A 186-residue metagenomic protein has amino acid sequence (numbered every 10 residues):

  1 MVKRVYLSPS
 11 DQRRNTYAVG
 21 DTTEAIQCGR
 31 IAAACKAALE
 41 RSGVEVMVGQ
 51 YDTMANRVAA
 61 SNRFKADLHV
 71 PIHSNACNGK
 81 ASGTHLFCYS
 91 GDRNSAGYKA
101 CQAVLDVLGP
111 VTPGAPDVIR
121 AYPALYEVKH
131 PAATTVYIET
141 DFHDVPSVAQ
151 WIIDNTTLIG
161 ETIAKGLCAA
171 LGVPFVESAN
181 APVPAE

Functional and structural regions predicted by a protein language model:
V2-T84, Y89-S95, K99, P182-P184: Catalytic-core regions of hydrolytic enzymes
K3-P9, R14-Y17, H69-S74, N78-A81 (+1 more regions): Active-site-adjacent mobile loop/cap segments within catalytic or ligand-binding domains
C28, G97, C101, I152-G160: Short, charged, low-complexity patches
A33-V44, N62-A66, L105-P113, A164 (+1 more regions): Sec-exported extracytoplasmic/periplasmic mature domains
K36, V58, L105, L125 (+1 more regions): Short glycine-/small-residue-rich flexible loop motifs, especially phosphate/cofactor-binding loops
E45-D52, G114-R120, V176-A179: Surface-exposed patches in mature extracellular/periplasmic domains of secreted proteins
S95-I119: Active-site-adjacent substrate-binding region of metalloamidase/peptidase-like peptide-processing proteins
